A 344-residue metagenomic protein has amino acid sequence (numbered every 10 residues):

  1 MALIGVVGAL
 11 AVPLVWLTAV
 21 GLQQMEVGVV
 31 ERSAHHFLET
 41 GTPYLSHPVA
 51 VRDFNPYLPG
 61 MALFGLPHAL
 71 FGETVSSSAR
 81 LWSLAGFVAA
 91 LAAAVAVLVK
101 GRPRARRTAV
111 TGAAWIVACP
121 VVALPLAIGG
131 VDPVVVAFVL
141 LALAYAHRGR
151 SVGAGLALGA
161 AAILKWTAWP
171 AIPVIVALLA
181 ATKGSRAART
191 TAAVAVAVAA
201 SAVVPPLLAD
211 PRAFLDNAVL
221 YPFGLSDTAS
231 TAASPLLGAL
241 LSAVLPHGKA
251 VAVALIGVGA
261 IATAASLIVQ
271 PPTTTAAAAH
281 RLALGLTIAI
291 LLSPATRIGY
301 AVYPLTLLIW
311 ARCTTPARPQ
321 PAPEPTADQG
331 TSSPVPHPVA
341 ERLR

Functional and structural regions predicted by a protein language model:
M1-L143, L179-A301, A311-T314, R342: Primarily membrane-embedded glycan-assembly and transfer machineries that use lipid-linked glycans
E73, G153, A157, S332-P334: Intrinsically disordered, low-complexity, compositionally biased regions/tails
V152, L156-A180, P294-Y300: Transmembrane helices and adjacent periplasmic/lumenal helix-loop junctions of polyprenol-phosphate-dependent
T315-R344: Short, intrinsically disordered terminal tails adjacent to the first/last structured region
